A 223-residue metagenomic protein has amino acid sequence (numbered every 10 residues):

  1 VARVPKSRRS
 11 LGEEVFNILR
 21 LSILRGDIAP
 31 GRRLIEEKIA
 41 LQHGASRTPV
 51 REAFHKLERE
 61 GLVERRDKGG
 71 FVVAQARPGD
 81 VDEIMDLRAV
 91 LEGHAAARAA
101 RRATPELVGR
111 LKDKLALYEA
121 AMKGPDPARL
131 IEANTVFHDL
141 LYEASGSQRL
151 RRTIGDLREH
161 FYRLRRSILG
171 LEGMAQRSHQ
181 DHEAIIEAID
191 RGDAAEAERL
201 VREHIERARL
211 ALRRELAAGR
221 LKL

Functional and structural regions predicted by a protein language model:
V1-R101, E106, E198, R209-L223: Short linear motifs at protein or domain termini
L11-G12, G173-Q180: Short, 15-30-residue, compositionally biased linear elements with alpha-helical propensity or flexible coil
R33, G155, L169, G173-M174: Short capping/connector residues at structural and topological boundaries
R59-E64, L157-E159, G173-Q176: Mobile beta-alpha loop/short-helix "lid" or hinge segments that flank ligand
I84, R88, R101-R166, Q180-A188 (+1 more regions): Conserved amphipathic alpha-helical segments that form helical-bundle/coiled-coil interaction surfaces
Y162-R165, L169-E172, R209-L216: Short amphipathic alpha-helical interaction/hinge segments
